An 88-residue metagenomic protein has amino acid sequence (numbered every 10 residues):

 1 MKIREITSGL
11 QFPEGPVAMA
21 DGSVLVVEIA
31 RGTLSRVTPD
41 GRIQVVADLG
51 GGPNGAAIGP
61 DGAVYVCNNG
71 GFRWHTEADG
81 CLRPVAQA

Functional and structural regions predicted by a protein language model:
M1-A88: Sequence-structural signature of mature extracellular/luminal beta-sheet repeat domains, prominently beta-propellers
